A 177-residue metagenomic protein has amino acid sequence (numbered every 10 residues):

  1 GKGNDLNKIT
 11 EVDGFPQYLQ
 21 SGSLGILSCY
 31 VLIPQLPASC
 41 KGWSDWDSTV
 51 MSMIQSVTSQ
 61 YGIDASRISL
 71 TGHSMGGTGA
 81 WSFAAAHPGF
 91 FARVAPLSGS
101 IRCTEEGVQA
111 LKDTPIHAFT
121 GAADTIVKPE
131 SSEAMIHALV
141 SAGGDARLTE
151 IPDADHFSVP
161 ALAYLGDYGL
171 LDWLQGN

Functional and structural regions predicted by a protein language model:
G1-D5, P37-K41, S74-T78, G99-C103 (+2 more regions): Solvent-exposed loop/turn segments at secondary-structure junctions within structured extracellular/periplasmic domains
G1-M53: Active-site machinery of serine-nucleophile hydrolases
L27-C29, L111-I116: Short, proline-enriched alpha-helix->beta-strand connector loops that line the catalytic pocket of alpha/beta-hydrolase
S39-M75, P88: Gly/Ser-rich "nucleophile elbow"/oxyanion-hole loop immediately N-terminal to the catalytic nucleophile in hydrolases
L70-G72, L97, F119: Short beta-strand immediately N-terminal to the catalytic nucleophile in serine-hydrolase-like folds
G79-F83: Hydrolases whose catalytic domains are alpha/beta-hydrolase-1, hotdog thioesterase, or metallo-beta-lactamase-like
G89-I101: A conserved short beta-strand
F119, T125-N177: C-terminal catalytic histidine-bearing segment of alpha/beta-hydrolase fold enzymes
